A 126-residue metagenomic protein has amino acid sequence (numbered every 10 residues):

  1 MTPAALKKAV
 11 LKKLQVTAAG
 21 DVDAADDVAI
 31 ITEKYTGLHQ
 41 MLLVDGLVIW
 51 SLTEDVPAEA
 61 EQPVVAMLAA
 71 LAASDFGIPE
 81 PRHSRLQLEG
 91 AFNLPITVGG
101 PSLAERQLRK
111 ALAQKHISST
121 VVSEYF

Functional and structural regions predicted by a protein language model:
M1-A58, Q114-F126: Conserved short "hinge" loops at termini or chain/domain junctions
D27-I30, E80, G100, A104: Non-membrane alpha-helical secondary structure
K34-L52, V56-N93, L108: Divalent metal-cofactor coordination and adjacent catalytic microenvironments
L86, F92-F126: Protruding loop/beta-arch "assembly-hinge" segments enriched in small, turn-prone residues
